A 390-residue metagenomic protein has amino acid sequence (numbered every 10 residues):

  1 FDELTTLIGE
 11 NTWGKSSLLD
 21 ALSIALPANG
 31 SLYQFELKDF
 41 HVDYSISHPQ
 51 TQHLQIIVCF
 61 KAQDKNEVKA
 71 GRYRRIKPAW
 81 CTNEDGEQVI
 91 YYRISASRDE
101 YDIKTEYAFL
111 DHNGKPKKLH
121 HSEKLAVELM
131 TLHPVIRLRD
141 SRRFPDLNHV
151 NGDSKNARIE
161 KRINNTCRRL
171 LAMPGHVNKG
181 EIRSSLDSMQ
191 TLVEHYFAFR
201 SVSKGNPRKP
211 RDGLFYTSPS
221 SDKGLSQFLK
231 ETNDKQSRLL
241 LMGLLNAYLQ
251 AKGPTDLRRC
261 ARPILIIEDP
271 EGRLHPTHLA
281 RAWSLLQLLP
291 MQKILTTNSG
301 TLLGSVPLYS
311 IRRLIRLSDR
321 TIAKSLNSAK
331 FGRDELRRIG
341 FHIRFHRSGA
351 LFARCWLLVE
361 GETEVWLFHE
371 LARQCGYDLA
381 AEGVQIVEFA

Functional and structural regions predicted by a protein language model:
F1-P27, S218-G349, V365-W366: Switch/communication elements of ASCE P-loop NTPase nucleotide-binding domains
L19-E84: Conserved P-loop NTP-binding catalytic core
P27-Q52, K118-S122, Q250-C260, I294-T297 (+2 more regions): Flexible phosphate/Mg2+-sensing switch loops adjacent to catalytic phosphate-binding sites
T51-I56, E87-I90, M130-V135, M291 (+3 more regions): Short glycine-/polar-rich loops that comprise or flank the Walker A/P-loop and associated switch/sensor motifs
Q55, Q63-R168: Electropositive, glycine-dotted interaction segments that contact anionic polymers or phosphate-rich ligands
I136-L138, P263-D269, Q385-F389: Extended hydrophobic secondary-structure segments that form protein cores and membrane-embedded regions
F144-I264: Extended helical coiled-coil dimerization/tether regions that scaffold and oligomerize large DNA-maintenance assemblies
C355-A390: Conserved helicase/translocase motor-coupling segment
